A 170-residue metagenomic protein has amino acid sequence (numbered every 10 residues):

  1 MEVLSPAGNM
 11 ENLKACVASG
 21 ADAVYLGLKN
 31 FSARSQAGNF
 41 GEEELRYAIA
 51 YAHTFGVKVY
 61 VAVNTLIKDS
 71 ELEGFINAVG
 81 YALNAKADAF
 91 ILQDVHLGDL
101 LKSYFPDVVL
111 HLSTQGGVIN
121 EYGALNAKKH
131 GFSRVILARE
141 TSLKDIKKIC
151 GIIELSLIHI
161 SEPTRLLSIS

Functional and structural regions predicted by a protein language model:
V3-P6, V24-L26, V59-V63, F90-L92 (+3 more regions): Hydrophobic faces of well-ordered beta-strands that scaffold small-molecule active sites in alpha/beta enzyme cores
P6-M10, K29-F31, N64-K68, V95-H96 (+3 more regions): Active-site beta-loop-alpha junctions enriched in small/polar residues
C16, D94, A127, H159: Conserved, mostly hydrophobic/aromatic
G20-V24, K86-A87, Y104-L110, N126-R134 (+1 more regions): Glycine-enriched alpha-helix->loop->beta-strand junction motifs that scaffold or abut catalytic
Y25-E44, V63-E71: Glycine-rich, proline-tolerant flexible connector loops at the mouths of alpha/beta enzymes
S35-R46, Q93-F105, E140-E154: Active-site-adjacent beta->alpha loops and helix N-cap segments on the catalytic face of soluble alpha/beta enzymes
Y51, V57-N126: N-terminal active-site wall of soluble small-molecule enzyme domains
I158-S170: Single conserved hydrophobic/aromatic residue that forms the stacking wall/gate of nucleotide- or nucleobase-binding
